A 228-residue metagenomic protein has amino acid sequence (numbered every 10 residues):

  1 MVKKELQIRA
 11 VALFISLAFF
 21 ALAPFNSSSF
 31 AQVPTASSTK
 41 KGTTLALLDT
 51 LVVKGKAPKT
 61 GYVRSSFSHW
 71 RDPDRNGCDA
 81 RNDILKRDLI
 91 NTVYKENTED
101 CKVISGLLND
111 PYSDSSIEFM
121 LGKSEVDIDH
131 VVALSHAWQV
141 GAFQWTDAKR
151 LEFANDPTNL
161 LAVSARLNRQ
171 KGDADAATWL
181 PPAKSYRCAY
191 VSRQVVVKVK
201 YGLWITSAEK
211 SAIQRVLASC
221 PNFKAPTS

Functional and structural regions predicted by a protein language model:
V2-F14: Bacterial N-terminal signal peptides that target proteins for export
A12-A23: Bacterial N-terminal signal peptides
S29-C78, S207-K210, A218-S228: N-terminal module-boundary/linker segments of secreted carbohydrate-active enzymes
L47-L51, S65, I84-R87, P111 (+3 more regions): Residues that form generic nucleotide/phosphate-binding pockets
P58-D127, V131-V132: Secreted/periplasmic proteins that engage bacterial cell-wall peptidoglycan
Y112-S228: Domain-level detector of nuclease and nuclease-like folds in predominantly extracellular/periplasmic contexts
